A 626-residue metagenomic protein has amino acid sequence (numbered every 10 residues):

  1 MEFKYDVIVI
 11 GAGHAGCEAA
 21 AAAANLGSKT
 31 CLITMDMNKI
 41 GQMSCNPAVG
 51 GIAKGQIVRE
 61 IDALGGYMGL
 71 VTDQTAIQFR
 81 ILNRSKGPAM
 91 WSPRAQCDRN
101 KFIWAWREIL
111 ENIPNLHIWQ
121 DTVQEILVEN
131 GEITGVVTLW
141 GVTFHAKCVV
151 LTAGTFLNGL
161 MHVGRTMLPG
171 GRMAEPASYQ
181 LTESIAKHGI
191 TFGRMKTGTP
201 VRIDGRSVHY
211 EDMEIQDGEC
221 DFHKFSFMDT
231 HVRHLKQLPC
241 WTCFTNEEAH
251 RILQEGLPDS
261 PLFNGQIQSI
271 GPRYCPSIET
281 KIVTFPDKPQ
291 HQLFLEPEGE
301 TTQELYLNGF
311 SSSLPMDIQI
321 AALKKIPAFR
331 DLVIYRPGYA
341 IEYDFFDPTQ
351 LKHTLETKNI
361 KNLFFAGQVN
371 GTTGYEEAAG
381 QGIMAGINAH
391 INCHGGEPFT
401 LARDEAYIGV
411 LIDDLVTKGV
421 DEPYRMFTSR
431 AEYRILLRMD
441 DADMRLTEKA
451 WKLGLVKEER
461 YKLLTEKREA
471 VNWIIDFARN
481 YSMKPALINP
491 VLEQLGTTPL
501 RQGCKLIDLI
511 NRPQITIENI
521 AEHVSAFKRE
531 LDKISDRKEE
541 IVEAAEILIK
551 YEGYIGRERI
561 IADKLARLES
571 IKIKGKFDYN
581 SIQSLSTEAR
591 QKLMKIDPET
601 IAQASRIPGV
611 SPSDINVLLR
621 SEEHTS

Functional and structural regions predicted by a protein language model:
E2-A15: Beta1/beta-strand and adjacent pyrophosphate-binding region of the FAD-binding site in flavoprotein oxidoreductases
K4, A21-E125, E129, W140 (+4 more regions): Conserved N-terminal/central alpha/beta ligand/cofactor-binding core
I10, T143-G154: Short hydrophobic core segments
D36-N38, K54, T182-I320, I408 (+3 more regions): An anion/pyrophosphate-binding glycine-rich loop and adjacent beta-alpha core in soluble alpha-beta enzymes
Y306-T372, T400-D413, D536-K592, D597: A glycine-rich dinucleotide-binding beta-alpha-beta segment and adjacent secondary-structure elements that constitute
Q368-E376, E432-R434: Glycine-rich phosphate/pyrophosphate-binding beta-alpha loops
A378-L401: Internal hydrophobic alpha-helix adjacent to the cofactor/substrate pocket in enzyme cavities
R430, T447-E622: Extended, charge-enriched "interface" segments that sit outside catalytic cores
